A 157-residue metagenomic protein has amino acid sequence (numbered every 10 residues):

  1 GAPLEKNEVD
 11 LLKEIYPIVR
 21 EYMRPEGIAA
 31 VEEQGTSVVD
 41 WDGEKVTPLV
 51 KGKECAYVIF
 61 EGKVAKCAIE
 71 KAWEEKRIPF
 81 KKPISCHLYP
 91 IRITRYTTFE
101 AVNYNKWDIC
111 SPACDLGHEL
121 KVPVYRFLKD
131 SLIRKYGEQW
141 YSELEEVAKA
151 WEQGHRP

Functional and structural regions predicted by a protein language model:
G1-P157: Short loop/turn segments that flank or connect secondary-structure elements
